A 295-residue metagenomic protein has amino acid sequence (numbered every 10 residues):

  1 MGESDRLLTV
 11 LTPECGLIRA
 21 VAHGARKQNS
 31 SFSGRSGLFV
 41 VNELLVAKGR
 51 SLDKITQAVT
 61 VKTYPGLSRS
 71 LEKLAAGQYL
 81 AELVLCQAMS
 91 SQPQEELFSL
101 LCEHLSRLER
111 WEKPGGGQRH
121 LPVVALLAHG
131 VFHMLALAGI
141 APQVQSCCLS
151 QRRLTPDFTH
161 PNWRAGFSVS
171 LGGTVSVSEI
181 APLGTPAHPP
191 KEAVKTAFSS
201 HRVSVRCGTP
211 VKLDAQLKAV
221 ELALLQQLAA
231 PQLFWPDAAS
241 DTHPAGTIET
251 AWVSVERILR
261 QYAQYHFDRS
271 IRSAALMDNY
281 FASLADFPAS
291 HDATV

Functional and structural regions predicted by a protein language model:
M1-V295: Non-catalytic alpha-helical scaffolds and adjoining flexible linkers that form interface surfaces for assembly
